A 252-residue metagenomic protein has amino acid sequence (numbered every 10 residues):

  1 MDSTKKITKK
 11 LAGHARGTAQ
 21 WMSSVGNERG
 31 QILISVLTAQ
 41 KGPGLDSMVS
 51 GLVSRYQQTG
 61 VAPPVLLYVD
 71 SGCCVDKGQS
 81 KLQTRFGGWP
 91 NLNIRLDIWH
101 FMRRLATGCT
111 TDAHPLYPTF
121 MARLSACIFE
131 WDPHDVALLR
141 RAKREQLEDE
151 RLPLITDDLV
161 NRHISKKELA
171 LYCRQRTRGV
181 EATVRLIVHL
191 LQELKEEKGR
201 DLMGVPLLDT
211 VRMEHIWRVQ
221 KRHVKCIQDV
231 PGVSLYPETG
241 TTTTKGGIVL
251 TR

Functional and structural regions predicted by a protein language model:
M1-L67, C73-V75, L82-T84: RNase H-like nuclease fold core
D2, D70, H100, K245-G246: Residue-level detector of functionally special positions within alpha-helical transmembrane segments of multi-pass
T8-K10, I34, K77-G78, T107 (+2 more regions): Short helix/loop capping segments that flank catalytic or ligand/cofactor-binding pockets
A62, L92, P237-T239: Alpha-helical hydrophobic/aromatic positions enriched in membrane-embedded helices and signal peptides
L66-R140, R144-L147, V160: Conserved beta-strand -> loop -> alpha-helix junction used to position metal-binding or nucleic-acid-contacting
S71-G72, F129-R252: Acidic/histidine-rich catalytic cores and adjacent linkers of DNA breakage/strand-transfer/modification proteins
